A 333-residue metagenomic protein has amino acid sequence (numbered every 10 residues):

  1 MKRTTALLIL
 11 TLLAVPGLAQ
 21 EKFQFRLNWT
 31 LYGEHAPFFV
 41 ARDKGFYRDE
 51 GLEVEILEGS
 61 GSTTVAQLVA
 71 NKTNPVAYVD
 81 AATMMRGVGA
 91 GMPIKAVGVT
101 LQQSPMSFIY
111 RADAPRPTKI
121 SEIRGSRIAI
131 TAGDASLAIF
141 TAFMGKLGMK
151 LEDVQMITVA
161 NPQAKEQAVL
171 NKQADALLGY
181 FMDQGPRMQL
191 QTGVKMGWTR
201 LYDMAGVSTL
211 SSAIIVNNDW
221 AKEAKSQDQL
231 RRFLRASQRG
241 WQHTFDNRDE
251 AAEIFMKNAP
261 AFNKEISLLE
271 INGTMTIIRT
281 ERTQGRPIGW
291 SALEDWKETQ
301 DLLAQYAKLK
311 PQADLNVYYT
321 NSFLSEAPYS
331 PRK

Functional and structural regions predicted by a protein language model:
K2-L8: Sec-dependent signal peptide recognition, specifically the positively charged N-region followed immediately by
A14-P16: N-terminal signal peptide c-region/cleavage motif recognized by signal peptidases
E21-N171, D175-M182, L201-Y202, S208: Short, glycine-/small- and polar/acidic-enriched structural segments that line small-molecule recognition paths
A82-T83, Q163-A168, Q173-A261: Pocket-lining segment of extracytoplasmic ligand-binding domains
A96, M156, T244-F255, Q312-L315: Surface-exposed patches in mature extracellular/periplasmic domains of secreted proteins
L151-Q155, M196-T199, Q227, A259-G273 (+1 more regions): Short, surface-exposed acidic
A224-Y306: Secondary-structure end/capping motifs
W296-K333: Conserved C-terminal helix/tail region of periplasmic/extracytoplasmic solute-binding proteins
